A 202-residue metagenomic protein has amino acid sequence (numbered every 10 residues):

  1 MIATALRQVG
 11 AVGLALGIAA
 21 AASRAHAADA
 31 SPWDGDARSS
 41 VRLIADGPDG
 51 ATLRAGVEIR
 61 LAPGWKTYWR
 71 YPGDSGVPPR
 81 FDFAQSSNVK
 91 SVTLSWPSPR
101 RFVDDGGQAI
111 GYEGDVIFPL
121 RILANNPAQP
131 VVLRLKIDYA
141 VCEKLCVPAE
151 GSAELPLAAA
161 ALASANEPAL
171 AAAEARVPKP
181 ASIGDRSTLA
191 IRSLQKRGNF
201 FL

Functional and structural regions predicted by a protein language model:
M1-G13, S23: Bacterial N-terminal signal peptides that target proteins for export
V12-A15, L53: N-terminal hydrophobic alpha-helix used for membrane targeting or insertion
G17-A25: Hydrophobic membrane-targeting alpha-helices
A25-L202: Extracellular/lumen-exposed scaffold segments
